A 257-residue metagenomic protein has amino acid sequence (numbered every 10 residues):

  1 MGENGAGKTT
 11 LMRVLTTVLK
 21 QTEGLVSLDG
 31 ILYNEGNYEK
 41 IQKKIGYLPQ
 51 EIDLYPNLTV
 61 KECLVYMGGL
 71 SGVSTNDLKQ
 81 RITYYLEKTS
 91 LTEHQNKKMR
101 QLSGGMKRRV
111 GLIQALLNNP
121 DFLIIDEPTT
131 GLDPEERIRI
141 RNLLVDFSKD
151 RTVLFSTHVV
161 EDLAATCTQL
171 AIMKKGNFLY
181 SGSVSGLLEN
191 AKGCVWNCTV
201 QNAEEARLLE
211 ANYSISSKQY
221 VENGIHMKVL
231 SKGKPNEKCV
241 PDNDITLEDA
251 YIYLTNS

Functional and structural regions predicted by a protein language model:
E3-G7: Walker A (P-loop) phosphate-binding loop of ABC-type ATPase nucleotide-binding domains
T16: Helix-to-loop junction immediately C-terminal to a conserved catalytic motif
G24-N34, K40-I41: Conserved ABC transporter NBD signature motif
V65, G69, N76-H94: Conserved ABC ATPase "signature" region
K98-L102: Conserved ABC ATPase signature
L123-E127: Catalytic Walker B motif of ABC-type/P-loop ATPase nucleotide-binding domains
R139-K228: ABC transporter nucleotide-binding domain
